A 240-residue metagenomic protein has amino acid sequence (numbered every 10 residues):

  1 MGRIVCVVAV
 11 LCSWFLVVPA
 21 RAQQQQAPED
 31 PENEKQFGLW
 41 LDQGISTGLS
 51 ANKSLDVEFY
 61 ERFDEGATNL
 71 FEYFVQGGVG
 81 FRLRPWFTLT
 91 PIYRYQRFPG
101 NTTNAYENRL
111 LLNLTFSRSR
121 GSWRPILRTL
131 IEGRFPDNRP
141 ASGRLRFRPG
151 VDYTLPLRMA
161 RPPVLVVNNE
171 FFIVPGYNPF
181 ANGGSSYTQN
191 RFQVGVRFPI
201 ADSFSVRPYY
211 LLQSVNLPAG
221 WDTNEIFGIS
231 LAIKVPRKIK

Functional and structural regions predicted by a protein language model:
A22-T68: Short glycine/proline- and aromatic-enriched beta-strand/turn motifs that initiate or cap beta-hairpins
K35, A51-L55, P85-F87, N108 (+4 more regions): Outer-envelope beta-barrel architecture signal
K35-L39, F71-Y73, Y106-L110, R139-F147 (+2 more regions): Residues that define the transmembrane beta-barrel architecture of outer-membrane proteins
W40-D42, S54-Y60, G80, T88-R94 (+6 more regions): Transmembrane beta-strands of outer-membrane beta-barrel proteins
S46, G78-G80, T115-S117, D152-P156 (+2 more regions): Transmembrane beta-barrel domains of outer membrane proteins
S50-N52, G80-W86, Q96, S119-G121 (+3 more regions): Outer-membrane beta-barrel channels and translocator barrels
L114, T223-K240: Outer-membrane beta-barrel "beta-signal"
R124, R128-P218, R237-K240: Outer-membrane beta-barrel transmembrane domain signature
